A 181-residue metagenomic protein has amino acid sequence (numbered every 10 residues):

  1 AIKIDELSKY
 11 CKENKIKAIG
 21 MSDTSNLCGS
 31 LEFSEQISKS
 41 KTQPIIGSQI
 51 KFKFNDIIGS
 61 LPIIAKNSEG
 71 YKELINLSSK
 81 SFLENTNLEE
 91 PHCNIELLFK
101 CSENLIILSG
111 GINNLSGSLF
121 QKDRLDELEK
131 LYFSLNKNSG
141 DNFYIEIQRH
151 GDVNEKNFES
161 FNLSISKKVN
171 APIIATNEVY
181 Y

Functional and structural regions predicted by a protein language model:
A1-Y181: Phosphodiester-processing cores and adjacent nucleic acid-binding clamps
